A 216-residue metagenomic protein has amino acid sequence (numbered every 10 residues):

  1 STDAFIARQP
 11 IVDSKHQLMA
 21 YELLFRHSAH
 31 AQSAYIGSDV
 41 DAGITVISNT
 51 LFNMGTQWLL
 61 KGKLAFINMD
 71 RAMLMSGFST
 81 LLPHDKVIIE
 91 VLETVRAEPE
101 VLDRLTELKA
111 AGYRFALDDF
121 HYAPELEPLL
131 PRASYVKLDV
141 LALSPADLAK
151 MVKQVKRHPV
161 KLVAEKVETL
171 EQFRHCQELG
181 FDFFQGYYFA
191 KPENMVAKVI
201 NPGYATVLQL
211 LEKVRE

Functional and structural regions predicted by a protein language model:
S1-K86, E93-R96, E100, R215: Bacterial c-di-GMP phosphodiesterase EAL domain
S1-Q17, R26-S33, E90-R96, D118-Y122 (+1 more regions): EAL-family c-di-GMP phosphodiesterase catalytic domain
K61-A65, P83-V87, A111-Y113, R132-S134 (+2 more regions): Short, well-ordered coil/turn segments that N-cap beta-strands
V95, P99-R104, G112-F115, L143: Contiguous N-terminal and early-domain "leader" segments and peripheral loops that mark the onset or edge of a domain
V101-G112, A149-H158: Surface-exposed amphipathic alpha-helices with a cationic face
L108-Y122: Sensor-1/coupling segment of RecA-like P-loop NTPase cores
